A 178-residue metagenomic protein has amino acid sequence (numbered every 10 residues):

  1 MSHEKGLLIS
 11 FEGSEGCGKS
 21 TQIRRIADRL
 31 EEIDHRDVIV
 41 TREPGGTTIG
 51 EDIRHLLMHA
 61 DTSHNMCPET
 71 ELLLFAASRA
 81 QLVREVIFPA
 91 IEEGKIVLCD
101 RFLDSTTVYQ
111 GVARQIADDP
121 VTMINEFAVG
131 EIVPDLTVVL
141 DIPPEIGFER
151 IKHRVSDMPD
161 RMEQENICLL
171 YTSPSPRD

Functional and structural regions predicted by a protein language model:
M1-L7: Extreme N-terminal, non-catalytic leader segments that precede Walker-type/kinase nucleotide-binding cores
F11: Hydrophobic anchor at the beta1->P-loop junction of P-loop NTPases
G16: Walker A (P-loop) phosphate-binding loop of P-loop NTPases
K19: Conserved lysine of the Walker
Q22: Hydrophobic positions on the alpha1 helix immediately C-terminal to the Walker A/P-loop
R36-V129: ATP-dependent small-molecule kinase phosphotransfer cores that center on conserved nucleotide phosphate-binding segments
S105-L170: A glycine- and Lys/Arg-enriched "phosphate-lid" helix/loop adjacent to the NTP-binding pocket of small-molecule kinases
Y171-D178: Conserved small/polar residues in nucleotide/adenosyl-binding loops
